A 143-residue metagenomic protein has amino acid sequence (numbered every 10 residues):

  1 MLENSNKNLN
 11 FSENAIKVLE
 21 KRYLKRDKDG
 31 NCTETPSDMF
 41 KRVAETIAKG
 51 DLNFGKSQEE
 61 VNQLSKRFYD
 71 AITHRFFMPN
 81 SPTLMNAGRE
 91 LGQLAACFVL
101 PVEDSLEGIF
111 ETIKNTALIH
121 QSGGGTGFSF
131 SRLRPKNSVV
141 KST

Functional and structural regions predicted by a protein language model:
M1-T143: Extended catalytic cores of very large enzyme megasubunits
